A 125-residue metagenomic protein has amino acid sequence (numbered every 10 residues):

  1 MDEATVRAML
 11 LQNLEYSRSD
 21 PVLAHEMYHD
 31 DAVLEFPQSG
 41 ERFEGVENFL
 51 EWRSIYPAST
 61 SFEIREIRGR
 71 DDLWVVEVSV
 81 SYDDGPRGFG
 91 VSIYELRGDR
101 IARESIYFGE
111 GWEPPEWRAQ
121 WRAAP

Functional and structural regions predicted by a protein language model:
M1-D2, L50-P125: A beta-strand edge to alpha-helix "cap/lid" segment located at domain peripheries
M1-R18, V22, E26, D30 (+1 more regions): Short, low-complexity N-terminal intrinsically disordered segments enriched in polar/charged residues
A8, P21-D72: A solvent-exposed, acidic/Ser-Thr-rich amphipathic alpha-helical stretch
N13, L34-E35, E77, S81: Alpha-helix C-capping/helix-to-loop hinge sites
N13, Y28, F36, F49 (+2 more regions): Aromatic side chains
